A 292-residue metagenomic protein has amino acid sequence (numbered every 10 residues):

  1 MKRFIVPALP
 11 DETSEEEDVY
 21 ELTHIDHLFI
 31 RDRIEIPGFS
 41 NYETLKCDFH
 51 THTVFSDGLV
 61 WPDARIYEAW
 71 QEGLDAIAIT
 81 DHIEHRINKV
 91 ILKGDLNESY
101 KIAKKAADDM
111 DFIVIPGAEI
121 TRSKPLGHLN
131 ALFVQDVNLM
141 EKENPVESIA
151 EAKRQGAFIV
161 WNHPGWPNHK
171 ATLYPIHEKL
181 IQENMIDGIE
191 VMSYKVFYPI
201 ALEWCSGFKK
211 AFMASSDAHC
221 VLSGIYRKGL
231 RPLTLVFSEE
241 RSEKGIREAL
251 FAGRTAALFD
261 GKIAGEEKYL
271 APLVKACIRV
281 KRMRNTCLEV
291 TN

Functional and structural regions predicted by a protein language model:
K2-C47, I66, K124-Q135, N168-N292: Charged catalytic cores and adjacent phosphate/nucleic-acid-binding surfaces used for phosphate/nucleic-acid chemistry
Y20, D26-G156, N162, A171 (+3 more regions): A metal-dependent hydrolase metal-coordination microenvironment
P164-W166: Conserved catalytic scaffold of divalent metal-dependent phosphoesterases
